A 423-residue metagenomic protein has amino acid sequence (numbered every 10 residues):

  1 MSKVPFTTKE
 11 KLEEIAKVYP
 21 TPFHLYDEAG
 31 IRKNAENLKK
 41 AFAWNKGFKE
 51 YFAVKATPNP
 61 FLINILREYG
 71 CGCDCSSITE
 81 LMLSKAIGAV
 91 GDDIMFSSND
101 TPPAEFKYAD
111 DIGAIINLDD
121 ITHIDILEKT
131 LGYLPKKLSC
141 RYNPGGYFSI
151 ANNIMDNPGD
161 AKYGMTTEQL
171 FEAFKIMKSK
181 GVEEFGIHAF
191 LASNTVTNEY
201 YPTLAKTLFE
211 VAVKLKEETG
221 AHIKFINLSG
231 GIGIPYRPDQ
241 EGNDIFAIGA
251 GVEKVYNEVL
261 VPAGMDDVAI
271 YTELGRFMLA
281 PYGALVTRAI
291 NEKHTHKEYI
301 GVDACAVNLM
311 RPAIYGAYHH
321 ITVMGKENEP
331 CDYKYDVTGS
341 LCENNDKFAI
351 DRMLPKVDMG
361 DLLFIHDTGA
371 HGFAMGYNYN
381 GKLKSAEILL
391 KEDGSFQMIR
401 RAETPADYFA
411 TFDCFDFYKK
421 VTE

Functional and structural regions predicted by a protein language model:
M1-K136, K175-S179, E183, E217 (+3 more regions): A charged N-terminal "starter" segment
I31, K55, S77, A109 (+6 more regions): Conserved, mostly hydrophobic/aromatic
A53, S97, D119, R141 (+8 more regions): Generic beta-strand/beta-sheet core signal
P58-F61, L83, D125, Y147-F148 (+6 more regions): Flexible loop/turn segments at secondary-structure boundaries
T130, P144-I290: Active-site loop/helix belt of alpha/beta enzymes
K137-N143: ATP-grasp fold ATP-binding core
L260, M265-E423: Charged (often Lys/Glu-rich) extended helix/loop segments that serve as interaction or gating elements
